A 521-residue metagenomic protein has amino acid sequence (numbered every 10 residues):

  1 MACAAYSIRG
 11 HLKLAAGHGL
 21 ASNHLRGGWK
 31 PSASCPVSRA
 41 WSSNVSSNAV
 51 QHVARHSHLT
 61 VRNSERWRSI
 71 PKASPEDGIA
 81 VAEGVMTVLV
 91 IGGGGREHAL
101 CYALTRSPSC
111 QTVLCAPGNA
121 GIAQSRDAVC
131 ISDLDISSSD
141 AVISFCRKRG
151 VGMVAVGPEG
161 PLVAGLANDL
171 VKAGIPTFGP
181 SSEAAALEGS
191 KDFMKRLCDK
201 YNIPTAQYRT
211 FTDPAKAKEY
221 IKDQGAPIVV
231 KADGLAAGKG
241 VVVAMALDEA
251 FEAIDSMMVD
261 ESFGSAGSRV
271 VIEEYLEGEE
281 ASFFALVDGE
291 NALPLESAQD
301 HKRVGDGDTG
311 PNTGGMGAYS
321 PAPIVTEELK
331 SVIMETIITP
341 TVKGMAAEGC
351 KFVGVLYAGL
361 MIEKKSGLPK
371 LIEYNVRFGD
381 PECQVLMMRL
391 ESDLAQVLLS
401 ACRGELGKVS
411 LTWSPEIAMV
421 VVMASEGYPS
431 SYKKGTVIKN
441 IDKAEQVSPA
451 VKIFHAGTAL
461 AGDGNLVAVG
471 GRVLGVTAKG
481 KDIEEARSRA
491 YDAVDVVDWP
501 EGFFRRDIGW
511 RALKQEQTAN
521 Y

Functional and structural regions predicted by a protein language model:
M1-H52: N-terminal chloroplast transit peptides
A2, Y6, R68, K72-S182: ATP-binding N-terminal substructure of ATP-dependent carboxylate-amine bond-forming enzymes
C35-G93, S144, Y521: N-terminal organelle-targeting presequences
F178-G240: A conserved helix-loop-beta module that forms one wall/lid of the active-site cleft in ATP-utilizing catalytic domains
G240-M387: Internal nucleotide-binding/catalytic subdomain
M334-L356, N375-S448, A461: Active-site "cap" helix and flanking loop/linker of ATP-utilizing ligase/carboxylase catalytic domains
T458, G462, V467-Y521: Generic C-terminus detector
